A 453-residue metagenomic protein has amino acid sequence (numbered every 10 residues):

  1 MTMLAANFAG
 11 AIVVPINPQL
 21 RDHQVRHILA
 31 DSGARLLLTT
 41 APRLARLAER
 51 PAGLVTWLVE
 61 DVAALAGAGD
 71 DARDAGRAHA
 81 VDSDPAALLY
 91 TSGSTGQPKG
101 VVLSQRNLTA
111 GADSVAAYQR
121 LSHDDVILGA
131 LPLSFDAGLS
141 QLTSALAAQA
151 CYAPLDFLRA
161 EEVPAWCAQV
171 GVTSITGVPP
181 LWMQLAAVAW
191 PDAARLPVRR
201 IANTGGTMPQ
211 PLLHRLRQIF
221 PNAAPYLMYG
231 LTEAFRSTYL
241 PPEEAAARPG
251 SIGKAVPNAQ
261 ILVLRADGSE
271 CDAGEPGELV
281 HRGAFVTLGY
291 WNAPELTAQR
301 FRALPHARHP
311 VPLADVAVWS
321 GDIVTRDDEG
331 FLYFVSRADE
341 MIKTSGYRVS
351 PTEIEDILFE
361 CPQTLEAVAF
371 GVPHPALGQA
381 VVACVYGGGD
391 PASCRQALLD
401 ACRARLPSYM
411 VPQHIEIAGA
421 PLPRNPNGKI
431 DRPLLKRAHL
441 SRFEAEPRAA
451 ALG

Functional and structural regions predicted by a protein language model:
L20-H23, L37, C167, I175 (+6 more regions): AMP-binding/adenylate-forming catalytic core of the ANL superfamily
L36, P42-S83: ANL superfamily adenylate-forming
D71-Y90, Q97, R120-V126: Conserved pre-ATP/AMP-binding loop-to-beta segment of ANL
A86-D113: Conserved AMP-binding A3 loop
T109-V126, L133-S174: Conserved AMP-binding/adenylation subdomain of ANL enzymes
A147, V172-T176, A186-R248, Q260 (+1 more regions): Gly/Ser/Thr-rich phosphate-binding loop
K254-N258, S269-H306, V349: Conserved ATP/PPi-binding loop(s) of AMP-dependent carboxylate-activating enzymes
P407-K429, R448-L452: AMP-binding/adenylate-forming catalytic domain of the ANL superfamily
